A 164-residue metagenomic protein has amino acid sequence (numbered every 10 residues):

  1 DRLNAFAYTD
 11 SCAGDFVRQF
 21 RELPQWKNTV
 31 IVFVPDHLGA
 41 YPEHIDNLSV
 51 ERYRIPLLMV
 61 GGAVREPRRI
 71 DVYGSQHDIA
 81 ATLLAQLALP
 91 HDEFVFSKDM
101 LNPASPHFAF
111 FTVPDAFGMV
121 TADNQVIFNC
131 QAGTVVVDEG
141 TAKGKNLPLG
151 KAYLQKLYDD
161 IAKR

Functional and structural regions predicted by a protein language model:
D1-R164: Solvent-exposed soluble domains appended to multi-pass membrane proteins
